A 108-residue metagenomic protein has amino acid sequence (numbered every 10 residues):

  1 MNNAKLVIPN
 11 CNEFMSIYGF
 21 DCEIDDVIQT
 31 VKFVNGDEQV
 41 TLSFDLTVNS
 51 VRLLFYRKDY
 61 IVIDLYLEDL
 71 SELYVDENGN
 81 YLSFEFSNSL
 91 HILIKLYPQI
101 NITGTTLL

Functional and structural regions predicted by a protein language model:
M1-L108: Surface-exposed, interaction-prone regions used to assemble/regulate multi-protein complexes
